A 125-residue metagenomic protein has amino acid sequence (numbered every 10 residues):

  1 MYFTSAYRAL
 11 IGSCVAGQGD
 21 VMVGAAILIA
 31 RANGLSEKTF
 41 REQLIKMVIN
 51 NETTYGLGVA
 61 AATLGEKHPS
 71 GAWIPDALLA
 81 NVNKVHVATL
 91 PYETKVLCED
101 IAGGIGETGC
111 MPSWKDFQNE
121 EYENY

Functional and structural regions predicted by a protein language model:
M1-N51: Glycine-rich beta->alpha junctions and the first turn(s) of the following alpha-helix
D20, I45-E52, N81, V85-Y92: Generic structural signal for well-ordered, non-transmembrane alpha-helical segments in soluble/cytosolic regions
A30, Y55-G58, P91-C98: A structural signal for well-ordered alpha-helices, especially hydrophobic packing surfaces of coiled-coils
T39-E42, H68, A72: Long, compositionally biased non-active-site segments enriched in small/hydrophobic residues and glycine
I45-K67: Loop-to-helix element that buttresses phosphate recognition and phosphoryl-transfer chemistry
L64, S70-N83: Short secondary-structure subsegments characteristic of cysteine-rich extracellular domains
L78-Y125: Alpha-helix capping/hinge segments and adjacent helical runs
